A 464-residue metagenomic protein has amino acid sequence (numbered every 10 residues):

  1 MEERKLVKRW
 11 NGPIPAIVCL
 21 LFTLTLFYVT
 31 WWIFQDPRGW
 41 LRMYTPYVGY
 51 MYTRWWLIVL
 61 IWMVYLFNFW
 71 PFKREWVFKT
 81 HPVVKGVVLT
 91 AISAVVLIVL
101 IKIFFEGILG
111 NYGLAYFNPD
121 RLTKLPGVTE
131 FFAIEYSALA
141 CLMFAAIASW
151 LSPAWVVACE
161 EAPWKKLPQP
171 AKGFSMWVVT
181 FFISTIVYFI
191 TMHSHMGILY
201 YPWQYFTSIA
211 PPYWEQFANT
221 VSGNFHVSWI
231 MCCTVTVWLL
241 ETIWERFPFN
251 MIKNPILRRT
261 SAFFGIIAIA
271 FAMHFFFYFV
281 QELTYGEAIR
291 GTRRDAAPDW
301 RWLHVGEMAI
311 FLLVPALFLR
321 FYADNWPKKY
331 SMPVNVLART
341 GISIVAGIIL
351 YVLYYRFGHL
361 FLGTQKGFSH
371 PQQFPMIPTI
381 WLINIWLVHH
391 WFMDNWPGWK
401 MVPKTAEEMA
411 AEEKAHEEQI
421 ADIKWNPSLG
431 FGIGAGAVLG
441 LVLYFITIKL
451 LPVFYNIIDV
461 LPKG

Functional and structural regions predicted by a protein language model:
M1-F69, L100, A146: N-terminal signal-anchor module of multipass membrane proteins
M1-K8, G39-W40, M63-G86, A148-S175 (+6 more regions): Cytoplasmic membrane-interface regions of multi-pass membrane proteins
W10-F22, H81-L100, Q169-T185, P255-F271 (+2 more regions): Transmembrane alpha-helical segments of multi-pass membrane proteins
P15-A16, P46-W62, V87, I101-K102 (+8 more regions): Alpha-helical transmembrane segments of polytopic membrane proteins
I17-L21, W55, W70, I98-V99 (+5 more regions): Tyrosine-centered aromatic motifs in long, intrinsically disordered, low-complexity repeat arrays
T25-W31, N224-E245, I266-Q281, W300-G464: C-terminal transmembrane-bundle signature of multipass membrane proteins, characterized by strong activation on
L26-L41, V99-R121, I186-I209, A272-R290 (+2 more regions): Membrane-helix interface motif
W76-V88, I108-L139, W155-V179, M196-T207 (+2 more regions): Membrane-interface helix-loop-helix junctions at boundaries between adjacent transmembrane segments
